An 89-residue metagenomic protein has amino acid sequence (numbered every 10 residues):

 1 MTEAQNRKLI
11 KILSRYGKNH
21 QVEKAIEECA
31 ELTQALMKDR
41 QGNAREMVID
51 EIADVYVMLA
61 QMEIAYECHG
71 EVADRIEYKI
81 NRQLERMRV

Functional and structural regions predicted by a protein language model:
M1-V89: Flexible "arm" and connector segments at domain edges
